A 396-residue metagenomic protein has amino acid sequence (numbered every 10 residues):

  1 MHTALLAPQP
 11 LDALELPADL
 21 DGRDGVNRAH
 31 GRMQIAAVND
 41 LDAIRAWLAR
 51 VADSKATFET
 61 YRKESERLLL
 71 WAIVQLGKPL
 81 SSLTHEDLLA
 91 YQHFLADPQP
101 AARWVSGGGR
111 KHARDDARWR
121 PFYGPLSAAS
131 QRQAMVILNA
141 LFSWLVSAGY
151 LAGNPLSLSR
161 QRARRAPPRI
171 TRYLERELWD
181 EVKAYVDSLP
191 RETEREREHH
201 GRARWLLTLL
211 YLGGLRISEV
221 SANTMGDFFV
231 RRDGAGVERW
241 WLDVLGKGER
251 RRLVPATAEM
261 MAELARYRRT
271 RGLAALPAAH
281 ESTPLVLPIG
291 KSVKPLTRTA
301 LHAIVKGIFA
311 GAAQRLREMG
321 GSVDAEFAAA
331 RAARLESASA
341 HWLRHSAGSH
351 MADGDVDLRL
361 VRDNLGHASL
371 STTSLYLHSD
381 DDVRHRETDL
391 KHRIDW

Functional and structural regions predicted by a protein language model:
M1-W396: Conserved catalytic core of the tyrosine transesterase superfamily
